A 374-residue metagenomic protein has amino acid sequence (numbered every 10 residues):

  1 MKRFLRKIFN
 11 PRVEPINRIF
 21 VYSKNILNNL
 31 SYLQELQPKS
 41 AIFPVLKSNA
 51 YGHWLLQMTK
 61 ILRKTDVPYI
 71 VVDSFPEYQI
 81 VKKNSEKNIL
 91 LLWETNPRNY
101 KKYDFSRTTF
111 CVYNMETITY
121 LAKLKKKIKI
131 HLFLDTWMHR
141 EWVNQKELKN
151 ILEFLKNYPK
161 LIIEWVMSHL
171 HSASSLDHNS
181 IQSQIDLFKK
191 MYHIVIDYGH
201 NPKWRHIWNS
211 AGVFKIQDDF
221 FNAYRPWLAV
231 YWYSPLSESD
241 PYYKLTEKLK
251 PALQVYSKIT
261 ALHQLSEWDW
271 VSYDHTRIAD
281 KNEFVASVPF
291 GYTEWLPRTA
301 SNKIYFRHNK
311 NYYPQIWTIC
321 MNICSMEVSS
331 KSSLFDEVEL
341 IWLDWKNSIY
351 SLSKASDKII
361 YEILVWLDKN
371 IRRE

Functional and structural regions predicted by a protein language model:
K2-Y22, L27, P76, T95-P97 (+3 more regions): Active-site anion/phosphate-binding pocket segments in diverse small-molecule metabolic enzymes
V13, N17-V21, N25, P38-H206 (+1 more regions): Active-site-proximal beta-alpha core segment in soluble small-molecule metabolic enzymes
L30-S40: Glycine-rich phosphate/diphosphate-binding loops that line cofactor/substrate pockets in enzymes
